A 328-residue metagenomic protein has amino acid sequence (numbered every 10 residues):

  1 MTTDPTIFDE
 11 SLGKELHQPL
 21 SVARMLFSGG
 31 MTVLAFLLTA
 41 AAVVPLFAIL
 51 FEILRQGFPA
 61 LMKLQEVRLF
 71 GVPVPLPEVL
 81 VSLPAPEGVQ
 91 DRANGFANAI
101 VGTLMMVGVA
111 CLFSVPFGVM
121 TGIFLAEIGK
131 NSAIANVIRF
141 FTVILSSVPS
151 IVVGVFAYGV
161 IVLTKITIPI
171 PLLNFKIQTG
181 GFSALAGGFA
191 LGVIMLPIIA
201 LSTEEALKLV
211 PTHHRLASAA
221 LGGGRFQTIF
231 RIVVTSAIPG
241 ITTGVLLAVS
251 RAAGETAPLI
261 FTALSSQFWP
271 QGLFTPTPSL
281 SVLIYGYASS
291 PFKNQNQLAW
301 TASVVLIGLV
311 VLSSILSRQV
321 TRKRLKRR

Functional and structural regions predicted by a protein language model:
M1-T39, S317-R328: Transmembrane alpha-helical segments of polytopic membrane transport and secretion proteins
K14-V33, F51-A110, N131, I177 (+1 more regions): Periplasmic/extracellular loop-to-transmembrane helix junction in inner-membrane transport proteins
V101, M105-F113, F117, T121 (+3 more regions): Hydrophobic alpha-helical transmembrane segments of multipass integral membrane proteins, especially permease/channel
A110-T142, L163, S317-K323: Transmembrane-helix boundary motif in ABC transporter permease subunits
V143-L191: Generic hydrophobic transmembrane alpha-helix motif, especially the helices
S202-L207, P211, A219, R225-F261: Transmembrane alpha-helices
E204-K208, T212-R215, A219, L246 (+1 more regions): C-terminal transmembrane helix and the adjacent membrane-cytosol boundary/short C-terminal tail of inner/organellar
L259-I307: Interhelical loop and adjacent transmembrane-helix boundary motif in polytopic membrane transport permeases
